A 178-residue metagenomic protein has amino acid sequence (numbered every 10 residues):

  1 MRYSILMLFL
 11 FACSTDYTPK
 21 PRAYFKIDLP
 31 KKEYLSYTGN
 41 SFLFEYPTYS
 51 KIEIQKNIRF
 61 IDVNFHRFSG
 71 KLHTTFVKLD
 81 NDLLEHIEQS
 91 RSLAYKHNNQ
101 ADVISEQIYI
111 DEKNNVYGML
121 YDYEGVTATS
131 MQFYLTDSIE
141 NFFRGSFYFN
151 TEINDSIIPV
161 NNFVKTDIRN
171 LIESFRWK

Functional and structural regions predicted by a protein language model:
M1-M7: Sec-dependent signal peptide recognition, specifically the positively charged N-region followed immediately by
F9-A12: C-terminal motif of bacterial Sec signal peptides marking the signal peptidase cleavage site
S14-Y17: Bacterial signal peptide processing site
P21-S41: Post-signal peptide N-terminal segment of mature Sec-exported envelope proteins
G39-S92: Secretory pathway targeting signatures of secreted, lumenal, and periplasmic proteins
L72-N81, Q132, N154-N162: Second-shell loop/turn segments in exported
R91-R144: Signature of long, low-cysteine stretches enriched in small and polar/charged residues
S146-K178: Surface-exposed amphipathic alpha-helical segments
